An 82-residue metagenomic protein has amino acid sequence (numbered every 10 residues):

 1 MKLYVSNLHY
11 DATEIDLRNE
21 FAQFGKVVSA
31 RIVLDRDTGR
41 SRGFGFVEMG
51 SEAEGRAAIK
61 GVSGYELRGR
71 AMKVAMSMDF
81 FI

Functional and structural regions predicted by a protein language model:
M1-R42, E48-I82: Intrinsically disordered, low-complexity RNA-binding regions enriched in Gly/Arg/Ser/Tyr
